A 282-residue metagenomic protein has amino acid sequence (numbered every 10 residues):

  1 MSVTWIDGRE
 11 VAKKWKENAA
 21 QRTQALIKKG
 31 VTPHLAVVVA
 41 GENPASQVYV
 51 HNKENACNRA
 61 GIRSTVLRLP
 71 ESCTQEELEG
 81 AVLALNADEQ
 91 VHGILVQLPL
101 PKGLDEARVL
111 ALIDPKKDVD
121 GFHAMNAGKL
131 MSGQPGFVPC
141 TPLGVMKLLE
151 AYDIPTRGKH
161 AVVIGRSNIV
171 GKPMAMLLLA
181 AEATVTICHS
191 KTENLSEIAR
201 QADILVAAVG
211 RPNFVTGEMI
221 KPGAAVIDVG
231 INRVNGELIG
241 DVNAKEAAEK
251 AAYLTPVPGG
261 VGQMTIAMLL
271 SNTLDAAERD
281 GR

Functional and structural regions predicted by a protein language model:
M1-V31: Positively charged, low-complexity intrinsically disordered leader regions
P33-G41: Short beta-strand segments enriched in small/hydrophobic residues
A40-E54, G136-A225, E237-A248: Glycine-rich phosphate/diphosphate-binding loop of Rossmann-like nucleotide-binding domains
C57-E71, V185-I187: Short beta-strand elements in bilobed, periplasmic/extracellular small-molecule ligand-binding domains
E77-E89: Short, well-structured alpha-helical segments in soluble
L95-T156: Anion-binding alpha/beta catalytic cores of soluble intermediary-metabolism enzymes, centered on
P99, V209-R211, G230-I231: Short glycine-/small-residue-rich Rossmann-like dinucleotide-binding loops
E106-H123, A127, G230-G281: Rossmann-fold NAD(P)-binding glycine/threonine-rich loop
